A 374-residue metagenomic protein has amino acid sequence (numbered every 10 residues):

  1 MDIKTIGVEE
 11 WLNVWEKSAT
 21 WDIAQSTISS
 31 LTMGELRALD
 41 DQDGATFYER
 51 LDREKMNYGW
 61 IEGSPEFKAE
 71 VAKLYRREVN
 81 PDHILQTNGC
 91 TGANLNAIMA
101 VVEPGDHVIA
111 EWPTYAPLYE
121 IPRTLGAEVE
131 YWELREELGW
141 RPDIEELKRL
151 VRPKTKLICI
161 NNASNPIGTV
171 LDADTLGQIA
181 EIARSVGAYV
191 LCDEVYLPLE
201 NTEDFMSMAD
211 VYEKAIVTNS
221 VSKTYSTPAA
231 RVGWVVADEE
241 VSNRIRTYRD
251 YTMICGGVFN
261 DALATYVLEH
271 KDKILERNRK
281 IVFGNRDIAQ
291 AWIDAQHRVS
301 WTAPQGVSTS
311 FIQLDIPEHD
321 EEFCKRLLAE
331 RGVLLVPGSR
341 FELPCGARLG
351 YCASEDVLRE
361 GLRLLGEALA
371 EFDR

Functional and structural regions predicted by a protein language model:
D2-G89, E269-H270, E371-R374: N-terminal small-domain helix-loop-helix segment of the aminotransferase-like
G44-A45, D82, A100-I160, E181: PLP-dependent aminotransferase-like
D106, A127, S185-A188, E213: A short helix->loop->beta-strand "cap" motif at the edges of active sites that frequently abuts
L125, S185-V186, Q296, R331 (+1 more regions): Helix C-cap/helix->beta junction micro-motif
E136-E203, D210: Active-site phosphate-binding strand-loop segment of PLP-dependent enzymes
K148, P317, R326-L335, F341-R374: PLP-dependent enzyme catalytic core of the Aspartate aminotransferase-like
E213-F283, Q290-W292: Conserved core segment of the aminotransferase class I/II
T265, I281-Q290, W301-L314, C345: Conserved glycine-rich beta-strand-loop-beta hairpin in the small C-terminal domain of fold type I
